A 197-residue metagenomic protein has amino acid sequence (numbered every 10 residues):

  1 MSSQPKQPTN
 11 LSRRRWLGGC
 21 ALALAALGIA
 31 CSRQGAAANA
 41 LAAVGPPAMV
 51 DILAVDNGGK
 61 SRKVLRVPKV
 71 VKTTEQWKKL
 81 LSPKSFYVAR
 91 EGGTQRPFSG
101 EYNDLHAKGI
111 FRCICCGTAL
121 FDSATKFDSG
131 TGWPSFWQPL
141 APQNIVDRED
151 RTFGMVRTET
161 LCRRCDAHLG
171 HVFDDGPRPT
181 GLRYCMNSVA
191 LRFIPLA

Functional and structural regions predicted by a protein language model:
M1-L11, L22-A26: N-terminal secretory signal peptides
S2, D51-V55, V189-A197: Rhodanese-like catalytic fold shared by cysteine-dependent sulfurtransferases and DSP/PTP-type phosphatases
R13-R14, R90: Short, cationic motifs built from Arg/Lys/His that form the positively charged side of catalytic pockets
C31-K79: C-terminal segment of N-terminal export signals and the immediately downstream linker at the start of the mature
K69, K78-L80, V88-R112, T118-A197: A short Gly-Trp-Pro
S85: Structured DNA-binding interfaces in DNA transaction proteins
